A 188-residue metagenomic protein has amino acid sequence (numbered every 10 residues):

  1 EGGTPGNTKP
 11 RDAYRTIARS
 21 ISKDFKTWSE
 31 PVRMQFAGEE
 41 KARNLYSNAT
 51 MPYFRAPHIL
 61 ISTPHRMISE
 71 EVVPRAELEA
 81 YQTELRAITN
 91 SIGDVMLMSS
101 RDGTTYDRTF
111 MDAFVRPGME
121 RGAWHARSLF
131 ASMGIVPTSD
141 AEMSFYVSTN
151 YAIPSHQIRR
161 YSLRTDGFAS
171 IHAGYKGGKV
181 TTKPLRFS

Functional and structural regions predicted by a protein language model:
E1-S188: Carbohydrate-active catalytic/glycan-binding domains of CAZyme proteins, especially the secreted or lumenal ectodomains
